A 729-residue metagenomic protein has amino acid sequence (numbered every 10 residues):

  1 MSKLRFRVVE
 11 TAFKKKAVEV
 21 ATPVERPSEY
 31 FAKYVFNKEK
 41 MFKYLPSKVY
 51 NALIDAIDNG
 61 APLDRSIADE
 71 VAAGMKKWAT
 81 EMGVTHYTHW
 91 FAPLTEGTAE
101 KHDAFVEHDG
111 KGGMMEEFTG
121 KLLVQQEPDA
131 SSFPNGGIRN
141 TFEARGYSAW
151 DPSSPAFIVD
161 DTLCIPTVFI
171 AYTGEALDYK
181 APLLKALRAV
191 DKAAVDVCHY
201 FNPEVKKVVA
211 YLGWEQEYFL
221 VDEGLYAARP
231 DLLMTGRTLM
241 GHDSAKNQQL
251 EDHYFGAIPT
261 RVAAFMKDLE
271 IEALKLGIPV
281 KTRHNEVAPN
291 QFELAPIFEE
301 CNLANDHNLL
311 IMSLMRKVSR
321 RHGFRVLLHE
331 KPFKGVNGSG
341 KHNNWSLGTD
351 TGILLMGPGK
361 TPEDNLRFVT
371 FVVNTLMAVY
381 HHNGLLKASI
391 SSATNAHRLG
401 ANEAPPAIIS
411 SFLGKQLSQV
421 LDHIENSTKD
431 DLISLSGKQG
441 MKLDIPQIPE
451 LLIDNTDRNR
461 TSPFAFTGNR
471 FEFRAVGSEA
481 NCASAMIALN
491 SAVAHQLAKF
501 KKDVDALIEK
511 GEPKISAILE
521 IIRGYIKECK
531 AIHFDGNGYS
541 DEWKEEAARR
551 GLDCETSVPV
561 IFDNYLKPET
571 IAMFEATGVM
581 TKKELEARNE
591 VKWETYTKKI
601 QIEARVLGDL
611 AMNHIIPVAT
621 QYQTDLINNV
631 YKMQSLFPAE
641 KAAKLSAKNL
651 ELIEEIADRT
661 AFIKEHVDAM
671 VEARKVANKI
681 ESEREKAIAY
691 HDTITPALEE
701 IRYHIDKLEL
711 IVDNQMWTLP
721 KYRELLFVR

Functional and structural regions predicted by a protein language model:
S2-V24, T141-F157, T162: N-terminal hydrophobic targeting/anchoring segments and the immediately downstream early-domain regions of hydrolases
F13-E19, P23-G120, V124-N140: Histidine/acidic residue-rich metal-binding segments in metalloenzymes
I67-V71, F91-P93, K121-L122, F169 (+4 more regions): Active-site-proximal loop/turn and secondary-structure-junction residues that shape catalytic pockets, frequently
T80, V84, T88-W90, H307-R321 (+4 more regions): Hydrophobic/aromatic-rich, well-ordered segments within soluble, folded domains that form packed cores
E96-G113, S131, R229, G236-T238 (+4 more regions): Short linear, low-complexity motifs centered on an aromatic residue
E107-T141, E251, N374-L376, K501-K510 (+2 more regions): Short, intrinsically disordered, low-complexity segments enriched in Ser/Thr and Pro
E143-L328, N337-G340, L347-E590: Glycine-rich, acidic/polar active-site loops that bind/position phosphate-bearing ligands
Y525-R729: C-terminal amphipathic alpha-helical interaction region
